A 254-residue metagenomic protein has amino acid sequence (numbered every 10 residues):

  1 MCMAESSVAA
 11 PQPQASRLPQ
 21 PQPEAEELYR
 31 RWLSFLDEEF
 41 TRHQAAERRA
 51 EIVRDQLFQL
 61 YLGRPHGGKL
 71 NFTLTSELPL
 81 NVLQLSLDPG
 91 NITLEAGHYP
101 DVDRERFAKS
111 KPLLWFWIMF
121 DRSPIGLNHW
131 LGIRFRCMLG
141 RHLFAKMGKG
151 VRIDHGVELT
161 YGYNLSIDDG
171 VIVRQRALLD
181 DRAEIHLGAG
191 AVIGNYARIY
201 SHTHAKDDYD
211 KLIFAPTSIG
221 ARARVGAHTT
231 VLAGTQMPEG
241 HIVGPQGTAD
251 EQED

Functional and structural regions predicted by a protein language model:
M1-H142: Terminal amphipathic alpha-helical/low-complexity segments used for targeting or macromolecular assembly
K146-D254: Structural signal for interior beta-strand "rungs" in well-ordered beta-sheet cores of soluble enzyme domains
